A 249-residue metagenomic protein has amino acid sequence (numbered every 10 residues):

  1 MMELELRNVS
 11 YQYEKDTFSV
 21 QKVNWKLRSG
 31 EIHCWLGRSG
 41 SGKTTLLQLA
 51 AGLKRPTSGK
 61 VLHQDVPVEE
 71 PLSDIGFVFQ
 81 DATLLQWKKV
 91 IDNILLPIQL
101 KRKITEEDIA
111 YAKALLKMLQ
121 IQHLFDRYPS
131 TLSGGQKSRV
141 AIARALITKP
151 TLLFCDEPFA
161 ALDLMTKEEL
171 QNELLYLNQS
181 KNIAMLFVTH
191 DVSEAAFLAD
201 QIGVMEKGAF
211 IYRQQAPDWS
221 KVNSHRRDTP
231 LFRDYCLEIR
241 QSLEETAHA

Functional and structural regions predicted by a protein language model:
L36-R38: The feature captures the beta-strand-to-loop junction immediately N-terminal to the Walker
A51: Helix-to-loop junction immediately C-terminal to a conserved catalytic motif
G59-P71: Conserved ABC transporter NBD signature motif
E106-L124, Y176: Conserved ABC ATPase "signature" region
Y128-L132, Q136: Conserved ABC ATPase signature
I147-T151: A short, proline-enriched helix->beta-strand linker immediately N-terminal to the Walker B motif in ABC-type P-loop
L153-D156: Catalytic Walker B motif of ABC-type/P-loop ATPase nucleotide-binding domains
